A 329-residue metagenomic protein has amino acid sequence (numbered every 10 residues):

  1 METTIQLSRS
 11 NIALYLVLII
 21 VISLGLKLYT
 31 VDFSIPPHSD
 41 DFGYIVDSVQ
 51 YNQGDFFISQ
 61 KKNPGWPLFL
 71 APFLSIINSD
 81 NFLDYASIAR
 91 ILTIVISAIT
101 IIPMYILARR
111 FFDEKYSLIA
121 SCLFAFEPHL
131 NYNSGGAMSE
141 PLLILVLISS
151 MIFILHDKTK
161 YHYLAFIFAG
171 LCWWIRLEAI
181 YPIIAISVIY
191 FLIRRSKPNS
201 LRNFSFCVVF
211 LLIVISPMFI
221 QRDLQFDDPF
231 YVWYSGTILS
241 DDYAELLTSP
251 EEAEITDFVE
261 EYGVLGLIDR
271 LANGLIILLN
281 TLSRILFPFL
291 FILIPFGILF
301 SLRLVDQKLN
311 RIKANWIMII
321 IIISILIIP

Functional and structural regions predicted by a protein language model:
T3, I102-M104, F191, R270-N315 (+1 more regions): Hydrophobic, aromatic-rich transmembrane alpha-helices and their immediate juxtamembrane boundary segments
N11-H38, F126, C172, V208-Q225 (+1 more regions): Transmembrane signal-anchor helices characteristic of membrane glycosylation enzymes that use polyprenol
V21, I91-F111, S149, P295-R303: Transmembrane-helix motifs of polytopic, lipid-linked glycan transferases
I22-L26, A120-A125, I152, A169-W173 (+1 more regions): Short helix- or helix-capping micro-motifs that position conserved polar/aromatic residues at function-defining sites
L26, R202-F296, I328: Membrane-lumen/periplasm interface segments of specific transmembrane helices in polyprenyl phosphate-linked
S39, K62-N63, H129-L142: Short acidic/glycine- and proline-prone juxtamembrane loop motifs at membrane-interface regions of multi-pass membrane
P64, L68, S79-I102, N133 (+2 more regions): Loop-to-helix entry region of an early transmembrane alpha helix in multi-pass inner-membrane enzymes
R110-K115, S150-L164, C172: Membrane-interface transmembrane helices that cradle and orient dolichyl/undecaprenyl
